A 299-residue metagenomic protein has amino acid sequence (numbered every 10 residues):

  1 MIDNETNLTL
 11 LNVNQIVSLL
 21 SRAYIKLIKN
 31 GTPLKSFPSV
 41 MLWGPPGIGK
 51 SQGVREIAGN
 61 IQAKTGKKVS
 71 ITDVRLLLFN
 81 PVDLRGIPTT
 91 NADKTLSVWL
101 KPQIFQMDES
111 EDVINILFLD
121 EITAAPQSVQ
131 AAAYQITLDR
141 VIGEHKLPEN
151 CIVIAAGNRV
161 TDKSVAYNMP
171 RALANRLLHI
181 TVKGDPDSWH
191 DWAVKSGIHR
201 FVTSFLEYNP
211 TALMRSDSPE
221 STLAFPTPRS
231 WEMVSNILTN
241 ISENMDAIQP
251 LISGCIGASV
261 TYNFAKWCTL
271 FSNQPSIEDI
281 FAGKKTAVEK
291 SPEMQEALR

Functional and structural regions predicted by a protein language model:
I2-Y208: AAA+ P-loop NTPase catalytic core and its hallmark functional loops
K195-R299: Alpha-helical lid/collar subdomain of P-loop NTPases
